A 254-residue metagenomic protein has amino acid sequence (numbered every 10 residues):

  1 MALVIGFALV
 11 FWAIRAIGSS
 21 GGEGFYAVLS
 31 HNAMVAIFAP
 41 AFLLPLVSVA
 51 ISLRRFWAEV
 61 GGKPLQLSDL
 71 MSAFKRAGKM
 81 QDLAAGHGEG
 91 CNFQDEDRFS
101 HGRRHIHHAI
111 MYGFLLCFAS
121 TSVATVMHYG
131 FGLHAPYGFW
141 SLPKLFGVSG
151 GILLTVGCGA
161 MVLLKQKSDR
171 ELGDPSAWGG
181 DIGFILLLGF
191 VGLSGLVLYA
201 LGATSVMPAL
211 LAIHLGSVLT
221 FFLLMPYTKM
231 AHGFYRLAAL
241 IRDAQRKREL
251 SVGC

Functional and structural regions predicted by a protein language model:
M1-C254: Membrane-embedded alpha-helical bundles of multi-pass integral membrane proteins
